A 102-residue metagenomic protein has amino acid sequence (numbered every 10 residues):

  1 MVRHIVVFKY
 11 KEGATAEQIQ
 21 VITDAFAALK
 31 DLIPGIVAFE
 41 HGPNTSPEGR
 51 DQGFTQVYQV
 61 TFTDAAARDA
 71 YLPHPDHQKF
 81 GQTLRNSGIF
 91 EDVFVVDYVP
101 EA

Functional and structural regions predicted by a protein language model:
M1-R3, A16-T23, T55-Y58: A broad, low-specificity signal for short, low-complexity segments enriched in glycine/proline and polar/charged
R3-K9, H41-L72: Short, well-ordered beta-strand segments in beta-rich or mixed alpha/beta enzyme and ligand-binding folds
F8-K9, A14, D64, P73 (+2 more regions): Intrinsically disordered, low-complexity segments enriched in polar/charged small residues
A14-H41, D76-R85: Short amphipathic alpha-helical segments
G35-V37, Y58, D92: A generic secondary-structure signal marking the coil-to-beta-strand transition
H41-Q52, Q82-A102: Glycine-rich beta-strand-turn "strand-cap" elements at beta-sheet edges
